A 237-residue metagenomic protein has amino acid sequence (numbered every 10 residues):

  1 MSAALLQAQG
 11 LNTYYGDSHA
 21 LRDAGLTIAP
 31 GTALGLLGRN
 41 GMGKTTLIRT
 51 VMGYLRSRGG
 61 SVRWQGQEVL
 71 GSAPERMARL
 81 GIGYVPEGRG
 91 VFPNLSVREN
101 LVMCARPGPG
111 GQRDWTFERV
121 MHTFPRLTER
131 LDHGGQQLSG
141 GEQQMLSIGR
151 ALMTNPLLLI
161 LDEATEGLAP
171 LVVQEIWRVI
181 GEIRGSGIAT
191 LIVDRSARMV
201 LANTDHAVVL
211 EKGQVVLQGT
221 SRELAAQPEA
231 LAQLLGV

Functional and structural regions predicted by a protein language model:
G16, R56, L95-W115, T123-T128 (+3 more regions): ABC-type ATPase nucleotide-binding domains, specifically the catalytic core motifs of the NBD
L37-R39: The feature captures the beta-strand-to-loop junction immediately N-terminal to the Walker
M52: Helix-to-loop junction immediately C-terminal to a conserved catalytic motif
G60-V69, L80, R113-F117, G219: Conserved ABC transporter NBD signature motif
G134-L138, E142: Conserved ABC ATPase signature
A151-L152: ABC ATPase C-loop
